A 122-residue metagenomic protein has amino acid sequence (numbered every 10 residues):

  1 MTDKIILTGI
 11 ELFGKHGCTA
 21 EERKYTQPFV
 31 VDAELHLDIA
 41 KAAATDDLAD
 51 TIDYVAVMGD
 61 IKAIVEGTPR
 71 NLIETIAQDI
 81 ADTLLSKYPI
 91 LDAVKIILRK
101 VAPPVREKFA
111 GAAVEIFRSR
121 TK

Functional and structural regions predicted by a protein language model:
M1-K122: N-terminal, polar/charged subdomain of small-to-medium soluble alpha/beta proteins
